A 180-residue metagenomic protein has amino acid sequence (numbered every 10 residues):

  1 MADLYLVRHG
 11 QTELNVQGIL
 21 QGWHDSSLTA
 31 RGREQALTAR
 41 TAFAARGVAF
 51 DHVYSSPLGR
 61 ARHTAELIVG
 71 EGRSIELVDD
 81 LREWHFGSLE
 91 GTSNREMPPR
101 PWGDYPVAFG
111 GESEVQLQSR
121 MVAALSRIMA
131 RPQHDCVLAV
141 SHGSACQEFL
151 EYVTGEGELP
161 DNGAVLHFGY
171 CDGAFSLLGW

Functional and structural regions predicted by a protein language model:
L4, Q133-S144: Generic beta-sheet signal
Y5-R62, G110-M121: Loop-to-helix element that buttresses phosphate recognition and phosphoryl-transfer chemistry
G10, S56-L58, D80, V140-S144: Short, well-ordered beta-to-alpha junction loops that form the rim of enzyme active sites and present histidine/acidic
L37-P98: Phosphate-coordination/substrate-recognition cap region in phosphate-metabolizing enzymes
A42, L67, E71, R127 (+2 more regions): Active-site catalytic microenvironments for nucleophilic, acid-base chemistry
A45-A49, I128-C136: Glycine-rich phosphate-binding loop signature in dinucleotide/nucleotide-binding domains
P98-Q116: Short glycine/proline- and acidic residue-enriched helix-loop micro-motifs that form flexible lids or anion-recognition
G155-W180: Domain-level recognition of soluble alpha/beta enzyme cores, biased toward histidine phosphatases/phosphomutases
